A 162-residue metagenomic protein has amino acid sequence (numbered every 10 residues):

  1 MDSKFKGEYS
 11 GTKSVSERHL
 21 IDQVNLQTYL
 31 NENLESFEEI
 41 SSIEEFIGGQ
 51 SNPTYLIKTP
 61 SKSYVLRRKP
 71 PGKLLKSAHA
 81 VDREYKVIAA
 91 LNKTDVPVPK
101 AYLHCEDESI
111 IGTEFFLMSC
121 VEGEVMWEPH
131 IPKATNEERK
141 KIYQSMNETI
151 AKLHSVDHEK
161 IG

Functional and structural regions predicted by a protein language model:
D2-E39: Juxta-kinase regulatory segment immediately upstream of eukaryotic protein kinase catalytic domains
I40-G162: ATP-binding pocket architecture of kinase catalytic cores
